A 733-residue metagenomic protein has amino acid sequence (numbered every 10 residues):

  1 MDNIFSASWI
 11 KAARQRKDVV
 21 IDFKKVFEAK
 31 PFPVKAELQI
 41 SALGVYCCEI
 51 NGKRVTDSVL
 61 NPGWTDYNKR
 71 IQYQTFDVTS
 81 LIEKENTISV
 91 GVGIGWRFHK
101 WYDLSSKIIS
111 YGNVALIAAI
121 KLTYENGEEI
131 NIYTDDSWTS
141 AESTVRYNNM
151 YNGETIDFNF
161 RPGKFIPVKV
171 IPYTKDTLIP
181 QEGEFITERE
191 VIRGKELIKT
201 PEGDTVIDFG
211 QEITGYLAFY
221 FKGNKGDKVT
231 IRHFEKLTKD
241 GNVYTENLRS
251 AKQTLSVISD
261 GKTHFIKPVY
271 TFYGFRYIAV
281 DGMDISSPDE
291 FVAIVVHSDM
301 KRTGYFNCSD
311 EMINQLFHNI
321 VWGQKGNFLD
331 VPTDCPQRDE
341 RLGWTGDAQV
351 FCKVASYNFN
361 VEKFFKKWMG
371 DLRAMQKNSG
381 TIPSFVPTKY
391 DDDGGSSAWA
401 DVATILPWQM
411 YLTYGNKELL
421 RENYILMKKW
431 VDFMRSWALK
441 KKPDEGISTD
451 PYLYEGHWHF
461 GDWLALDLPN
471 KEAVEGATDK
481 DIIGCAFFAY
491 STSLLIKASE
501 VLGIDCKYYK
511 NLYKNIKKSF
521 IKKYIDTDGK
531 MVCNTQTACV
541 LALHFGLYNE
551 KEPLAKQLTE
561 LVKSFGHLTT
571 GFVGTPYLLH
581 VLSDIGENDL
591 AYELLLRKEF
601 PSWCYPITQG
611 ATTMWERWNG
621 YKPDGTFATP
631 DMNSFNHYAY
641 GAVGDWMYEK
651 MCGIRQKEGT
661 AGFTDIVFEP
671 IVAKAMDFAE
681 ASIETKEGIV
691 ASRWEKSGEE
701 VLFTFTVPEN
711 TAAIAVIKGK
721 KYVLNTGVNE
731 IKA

Functional and structural regions predicted by a protein language model:
M1-R338, G346-D347, K363-K366, P383-T388 (+3 more regions): Extracellular/oxidizing-compartment recognition motifs
R14-D18, E37, G63-Y67, D77 (+16 more regions): Alpha-helix capping and helix-loop boundary segments enriched in small/acidic/polar residues
E37-I40, Y216-E235, Y270, G346-M375 (+5 more regions): Alpha-helical support elements that line or immediately flank enzyme active sites and cofactor-binding pockets
V45, A141-E142, P288-N319, K325-G326 (+8 more regions): Active-site acid/base region of carbohydrate-active enzymes
I88, E154-D157, D339-E340, N358 (+6 more regions): C-terminal capping/lid segments that line or modulate ligand- or cofactor-binding pockets
I108, G112-A119, E128-F160, I179-F185 (+4 more regions): Non-catalytic C-terminal accessory modules of carbohydrate-active enzymes
Y411, A489, L495-I496, Y513: Heptad-repeat amphipathic alpha-helical coiled-coil interaction surface used for oligomerization/assembly
